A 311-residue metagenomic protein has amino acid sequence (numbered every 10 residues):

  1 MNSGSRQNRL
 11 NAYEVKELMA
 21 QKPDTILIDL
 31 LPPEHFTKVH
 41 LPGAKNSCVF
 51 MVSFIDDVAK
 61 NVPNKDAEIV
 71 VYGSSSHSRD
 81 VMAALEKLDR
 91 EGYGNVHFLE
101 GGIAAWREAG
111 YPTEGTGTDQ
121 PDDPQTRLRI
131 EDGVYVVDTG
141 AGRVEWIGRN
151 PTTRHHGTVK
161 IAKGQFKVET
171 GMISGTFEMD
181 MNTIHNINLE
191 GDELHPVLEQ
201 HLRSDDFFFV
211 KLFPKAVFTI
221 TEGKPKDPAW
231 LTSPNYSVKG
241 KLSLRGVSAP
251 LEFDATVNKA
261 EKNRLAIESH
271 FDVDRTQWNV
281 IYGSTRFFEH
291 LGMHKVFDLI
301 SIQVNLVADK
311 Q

Functional and structural regions predicted by a protein language model:
M1-K38: Flexible, polar/low-complexity N-terminal or interdomain linker segments that lie immediately upstream of folded
R9, L27, A44-N46, V96-F98: Conserved beta-strand scaffold positions in the cores of enzyme catalytic domains, especially in NTP/NDP-utilizing
P32-H35, S75-S78, I103-A105, T183 (+1 more regions): Solvent-exposed loop/turn segments at secondary-structure junctions within structured extracellular/periplasmic domains
A44-N46, P63, T113-G117: Short, hinge-like loop/turn segments at secondary-structure boundaries
S47-D57: Glycine-rich, highly charged phosphate/nucleotide-binding loops
D57-A104: Catalytic cysteine-centered active loop of the rhodanese-like fold, especially the PTP/DSP P-loop
E108-Q311: Low-complexity, acidic/polar, glycine-enriched regions of mature
